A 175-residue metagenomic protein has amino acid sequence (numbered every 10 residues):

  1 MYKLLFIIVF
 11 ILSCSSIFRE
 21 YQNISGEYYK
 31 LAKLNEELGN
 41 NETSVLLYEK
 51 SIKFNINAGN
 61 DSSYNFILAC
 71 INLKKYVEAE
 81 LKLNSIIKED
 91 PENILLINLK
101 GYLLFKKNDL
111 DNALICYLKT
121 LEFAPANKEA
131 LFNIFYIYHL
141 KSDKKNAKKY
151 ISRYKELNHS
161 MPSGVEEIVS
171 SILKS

Functional and structural regions predicted by a protein language model:
E20, F54-N55, E89, F123 (+1 more regions): Structural marker of alpha-solenoid helical repeat scaffolds
S25-G26, G59-D61, I94-L95, K128-E129 (+1 more regions): Helix-start (N-cap) detector for alpha-helical repeat units in TPR-like alpha-solenoids, especially tetratricopeptide
K30, N65, L99, N133 (+1 more regions): Canonical tetratricopeptide repeat
L140, K144-S175: Terminal, low-structured helical/coil segments at or just beyond the last alpha-helical repeat
